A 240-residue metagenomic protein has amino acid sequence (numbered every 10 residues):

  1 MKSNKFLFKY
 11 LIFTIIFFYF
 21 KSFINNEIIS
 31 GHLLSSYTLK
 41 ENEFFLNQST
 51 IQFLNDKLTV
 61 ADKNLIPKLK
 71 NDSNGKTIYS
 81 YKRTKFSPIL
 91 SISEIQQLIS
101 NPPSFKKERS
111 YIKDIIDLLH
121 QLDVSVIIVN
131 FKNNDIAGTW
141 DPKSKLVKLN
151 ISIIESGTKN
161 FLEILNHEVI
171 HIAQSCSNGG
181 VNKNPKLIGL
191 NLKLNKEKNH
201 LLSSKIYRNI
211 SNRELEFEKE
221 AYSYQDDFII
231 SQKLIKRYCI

Functional and structural regions predicted by a protein language model:
M1-Y79: N-terminal low-structure segments adjacent to metalloprotease catalytic domains across cellular compartments
E27, L54-K57, A61-K143: Auxiliary, metal-adjacent structural segments of Zn-dependent hydrolase domains
Y111, I115, F161, L165 (+2 more regions): Stable alpha-helical elements in mature extracytoplasmic
N130-K132, I151-I153, C176-G179: A mature extracytoplasmic/lumenal domain signature
W140, N166, I170: Single, functionally critical "micro-switch" positions that shape active/binding sites and transmembrane helices
K148-L165: Short pre-active-site segment immediately N-terminal to the catalytic Zn-binding motif
V169-K186: Catalytic Zn2+-binding segment of zinc metalloproteases
P185-I240: Metalloprotease/metallohydrolase-associated module, dominated by Zn2+-dependent proteases
